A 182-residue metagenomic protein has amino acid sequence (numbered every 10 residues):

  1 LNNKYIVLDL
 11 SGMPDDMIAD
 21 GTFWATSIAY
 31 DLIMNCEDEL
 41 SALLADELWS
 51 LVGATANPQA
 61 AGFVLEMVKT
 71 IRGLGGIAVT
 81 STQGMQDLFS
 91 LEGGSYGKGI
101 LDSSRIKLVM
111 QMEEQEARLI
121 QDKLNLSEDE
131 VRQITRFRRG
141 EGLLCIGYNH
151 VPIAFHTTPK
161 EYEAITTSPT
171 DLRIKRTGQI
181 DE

Functional and structural regions predicted by a protein language model:
L1-D9, D16, D20-G21, S27-N35 (+1 more regions): Conserved P-loop NTPase motor module
S11-Q133, P159: Conserved P-loop NTPase motor cores
